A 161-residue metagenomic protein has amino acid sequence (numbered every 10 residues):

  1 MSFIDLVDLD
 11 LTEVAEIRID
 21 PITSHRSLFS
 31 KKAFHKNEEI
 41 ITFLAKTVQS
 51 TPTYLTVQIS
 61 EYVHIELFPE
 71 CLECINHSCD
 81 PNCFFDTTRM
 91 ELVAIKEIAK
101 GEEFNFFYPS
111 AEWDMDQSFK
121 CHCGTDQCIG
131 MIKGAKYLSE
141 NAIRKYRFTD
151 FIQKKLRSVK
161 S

Functional and structural regions predicted by a protein language model:
M1-S161: Conserved catalytic SET/PR domain of SAM-dependent protein methyltransferases, capturing the structural core that binds
